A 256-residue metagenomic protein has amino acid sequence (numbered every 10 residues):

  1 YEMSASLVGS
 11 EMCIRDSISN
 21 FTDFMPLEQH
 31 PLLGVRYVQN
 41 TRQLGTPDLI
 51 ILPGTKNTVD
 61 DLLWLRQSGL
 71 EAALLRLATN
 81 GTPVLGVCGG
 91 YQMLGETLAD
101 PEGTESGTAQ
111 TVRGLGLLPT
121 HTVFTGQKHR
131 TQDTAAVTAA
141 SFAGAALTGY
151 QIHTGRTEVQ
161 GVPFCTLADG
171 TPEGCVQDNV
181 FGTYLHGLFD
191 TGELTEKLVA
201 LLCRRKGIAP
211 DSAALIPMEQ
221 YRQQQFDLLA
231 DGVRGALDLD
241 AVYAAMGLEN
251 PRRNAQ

Functional and structural regions predicted by a protein language model:
Y1-I14: Short, small-residue-biased leader/transition segments that mark boundaries at the very start of proteins
V8-G9, P31, T111-R113: Short, structured coil segments at secondary-structure junctions
R15-I18, R42-Q43, T55-T58, G90-Q92 (+5 more regions): Short, glycine-/Ser/Thr-/acidic-enriched flexible segments
I18-A78, P83, V162-D178: Long hydrophobic segments that form regular secondary structure
M25, G34-R36, Q132-Q256: C-terminal and late-domain segments of enzyme folds
E28-P31, V35, I51, A78 (+5 more regions): Structural signal for hydrophobic packing residues in well-ordered secondary-structure cores of soluble enzyme domains
I50, C88, H186: Residue-level signal for inorganic ion chemistry
T55-T148: Cysteine-nucleophile active-site neighborhood
